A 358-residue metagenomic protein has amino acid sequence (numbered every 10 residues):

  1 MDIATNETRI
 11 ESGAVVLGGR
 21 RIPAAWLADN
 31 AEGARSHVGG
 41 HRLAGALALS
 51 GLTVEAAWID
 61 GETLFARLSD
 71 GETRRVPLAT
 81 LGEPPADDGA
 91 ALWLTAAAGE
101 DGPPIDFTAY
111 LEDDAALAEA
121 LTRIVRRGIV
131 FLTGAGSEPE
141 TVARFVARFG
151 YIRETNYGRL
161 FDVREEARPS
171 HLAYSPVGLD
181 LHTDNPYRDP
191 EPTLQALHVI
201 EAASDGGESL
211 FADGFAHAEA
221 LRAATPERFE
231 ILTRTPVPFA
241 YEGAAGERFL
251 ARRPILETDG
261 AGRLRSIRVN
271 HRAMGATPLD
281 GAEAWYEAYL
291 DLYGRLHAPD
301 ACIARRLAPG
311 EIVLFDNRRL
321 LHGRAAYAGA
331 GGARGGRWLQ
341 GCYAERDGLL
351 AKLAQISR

Functional and structural regions predicted by a protein language model:
M1-R9, D347, I356-S357: Carbohydrate-interacting/catalytic domains
T5-R20, G51-G71: Short, low-complexity cationic-aromatic patches
E7-E32, G207, F211: N-terminal short leaders/motifs
G19-A56, R74, L78-A98: A low-complexity, Ser/Thr/Gly/Pro-enriched, surface-exposed linker/loop concept that marks segments flanking
W26, A66-D70, L307, F315-D316: Tryptophan-centric aromatic hotspots in well-structured domains and transmembrane helices
S36, L68, D259: Acidic surface patches and DE-rich sequence motifs
A90-I129, G134-A135, P139-P309, V313-R358: Active-site environment of non-heme Fe oxygenases that use a 2-His-1-carboxylate facial triad
